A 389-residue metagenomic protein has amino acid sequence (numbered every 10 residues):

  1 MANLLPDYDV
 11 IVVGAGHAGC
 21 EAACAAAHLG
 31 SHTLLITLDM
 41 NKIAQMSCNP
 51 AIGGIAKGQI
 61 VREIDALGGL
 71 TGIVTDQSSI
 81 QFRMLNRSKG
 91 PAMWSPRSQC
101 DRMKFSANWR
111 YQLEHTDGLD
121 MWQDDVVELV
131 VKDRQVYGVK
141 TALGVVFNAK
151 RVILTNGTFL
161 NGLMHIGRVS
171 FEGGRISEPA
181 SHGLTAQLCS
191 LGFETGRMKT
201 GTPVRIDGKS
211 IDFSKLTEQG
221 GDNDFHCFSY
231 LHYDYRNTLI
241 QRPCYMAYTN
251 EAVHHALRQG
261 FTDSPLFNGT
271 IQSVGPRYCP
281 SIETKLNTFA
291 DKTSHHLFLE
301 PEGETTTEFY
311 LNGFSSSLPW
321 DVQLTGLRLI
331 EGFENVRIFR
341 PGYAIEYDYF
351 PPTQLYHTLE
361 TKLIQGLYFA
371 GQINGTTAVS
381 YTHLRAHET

Functional and structural regions predicted by a protein language model:
P6-G16: Beta1/beta-strand and adjacent pyrophosphate-binding region of the FAD-binding site in flavoprotein oxidoreductases
G19: N-terminal Rossmann-fold NAD(P) dinucleotide-binding loop
C24-E128, L143, T155-E172, P179-T185 (+3 more regions): Conserved N-terminal/central alpha/beta ligand/cofactor-binding core
A142-R151: Core beta-strand elements of the Rossmann-like FAD/NAD(P) dinucleotide-binding domain in flavoenzyme oxidoreductases
Q187-G196, V253-G269, S315-G342: Flavin-binding catalytic cores
T217-G303: Long, low-complexity segments enriched in small/aliphatic residues
Y310-N374: A glycine-rich dinucleotide-binding beta-alpha-beta segment and adjacent secondary-structure elements that constitute
H383-T389: Residue-level detector of conserved catalytic or cofactor/ligand-binding positions in enzyme active sites
